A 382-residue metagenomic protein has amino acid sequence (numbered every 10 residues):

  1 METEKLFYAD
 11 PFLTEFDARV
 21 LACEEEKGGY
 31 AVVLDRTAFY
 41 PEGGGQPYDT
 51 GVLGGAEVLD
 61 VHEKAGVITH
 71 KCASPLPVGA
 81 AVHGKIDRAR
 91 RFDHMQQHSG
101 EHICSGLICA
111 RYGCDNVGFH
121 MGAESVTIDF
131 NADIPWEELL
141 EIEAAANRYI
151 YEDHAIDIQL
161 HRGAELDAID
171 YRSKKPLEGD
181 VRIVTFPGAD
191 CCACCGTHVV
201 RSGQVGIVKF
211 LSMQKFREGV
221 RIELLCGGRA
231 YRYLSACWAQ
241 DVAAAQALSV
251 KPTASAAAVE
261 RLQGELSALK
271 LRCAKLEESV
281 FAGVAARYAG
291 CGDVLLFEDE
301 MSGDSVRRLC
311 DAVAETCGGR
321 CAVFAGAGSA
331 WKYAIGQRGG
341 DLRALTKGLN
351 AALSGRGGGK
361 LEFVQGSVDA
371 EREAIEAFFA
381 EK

Functional and structural regions predicted by a protein language model:
M1-K382: A glycine- and charged-residue-rich anion-binding loop/surface
